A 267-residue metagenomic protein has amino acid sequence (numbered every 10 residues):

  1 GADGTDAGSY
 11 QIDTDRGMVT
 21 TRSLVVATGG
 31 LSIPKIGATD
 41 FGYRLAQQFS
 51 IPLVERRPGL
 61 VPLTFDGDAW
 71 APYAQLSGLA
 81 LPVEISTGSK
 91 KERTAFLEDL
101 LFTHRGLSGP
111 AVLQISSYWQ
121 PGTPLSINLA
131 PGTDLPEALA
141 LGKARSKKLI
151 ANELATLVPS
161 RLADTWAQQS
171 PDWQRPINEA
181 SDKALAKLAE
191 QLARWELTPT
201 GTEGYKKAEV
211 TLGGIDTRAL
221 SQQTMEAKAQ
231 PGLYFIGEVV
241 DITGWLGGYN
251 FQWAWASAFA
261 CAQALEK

Functional and structural regions predicted by a protein language model:
G1-G8, V61: A conserved short coil-to-beta-strand element within the FAD-binding core of flavoproteins
S9-Q11, T21-S23, A27-P34, A167-I177: Helix-loop-beta segment of a Rossmann-like dinucleotide-binding subdomain
D13-S23, A95-E98: Core beta-strand elements of the Rossmann-like FAD/NAD(P) dinucleotide-binding domain in flavoenzyme oxidoreductases
T20-A69: Glycine-rich loop(s) and the adjacent beta-strand/alpha-helix scaffold that form part
G30-F49, I242-K267: A conserved FAD-binding loop/helix module that cradles the flavin
S32-P34, P62-L63, T103, L107-P110 (+2 more regions): Glycine-rich phosphate/pyrophosphate-binding beta-alpha loops
I51-R57, V61-K183: An anion/pyrophosphate-binding glycine-rich loop and adjacent beta-alpha core in soluble alpha-beta enzymes
T165-T243: A glycine-rich dinucleotide-binding beta-alpha-beta segment and adjacent secondary-structure elements that constitute
